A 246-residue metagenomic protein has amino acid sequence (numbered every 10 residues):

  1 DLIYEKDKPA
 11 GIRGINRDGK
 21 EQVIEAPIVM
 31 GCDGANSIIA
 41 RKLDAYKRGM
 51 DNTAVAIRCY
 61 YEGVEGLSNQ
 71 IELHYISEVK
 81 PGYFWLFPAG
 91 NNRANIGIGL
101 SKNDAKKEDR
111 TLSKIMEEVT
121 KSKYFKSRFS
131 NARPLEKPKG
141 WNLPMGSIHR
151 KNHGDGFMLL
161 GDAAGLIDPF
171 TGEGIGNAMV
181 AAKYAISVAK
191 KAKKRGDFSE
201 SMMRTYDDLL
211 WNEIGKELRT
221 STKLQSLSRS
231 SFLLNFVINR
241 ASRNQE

Functional and structural regions predicted by a protein language model:
D1, K106-V188, K194: FAD/FMN-dependent oxidoreductases across multiple families
D1-N131: Predominantly flavin-linked oxidoreductase catalytic cores and closely associated redox partners
K20, A35, I57, N69-I71 (+7 more regions): Glycine-rich, flexible loop/turn motifs
G34-S37, C59, W85, L100 (+5 more regions): Short, flexible micro-motifs
A35, Y184, L233: Residue-level recognition of oxygen-bearing side chains
A40, Y46, I175, A181 (+2 more regions): Residues in and immediately flanking transmembrane alpha helices
D51, D109-R110, G172, G176-M179 (+6 more regions): Electropositive phosphate-/nucleotide-binding environments in soluble metabolic enzymes
S187-E246: C-terminal helical "tail/cap" subdomain of flavin- and related membrane-associated enzymes
